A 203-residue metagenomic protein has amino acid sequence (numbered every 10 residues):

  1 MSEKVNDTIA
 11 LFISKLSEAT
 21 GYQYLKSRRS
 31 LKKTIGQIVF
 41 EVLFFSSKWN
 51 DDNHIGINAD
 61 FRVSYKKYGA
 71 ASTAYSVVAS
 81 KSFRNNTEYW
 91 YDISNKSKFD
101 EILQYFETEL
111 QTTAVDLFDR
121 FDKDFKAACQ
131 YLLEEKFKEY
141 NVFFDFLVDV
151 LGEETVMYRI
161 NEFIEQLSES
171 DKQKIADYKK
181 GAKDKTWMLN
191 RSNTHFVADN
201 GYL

Functional and structural regions predicted by a protein language model:
M1-N6, K32-L203: Intrinsically disordered, low-complexity regulatory regions enriched in serine/threonine/proline and acidic residues
S2-L25: Amphipathic alpha-helical segments
L25-L31: Long, charged, glycine-rich C-terminal linkers/tails
